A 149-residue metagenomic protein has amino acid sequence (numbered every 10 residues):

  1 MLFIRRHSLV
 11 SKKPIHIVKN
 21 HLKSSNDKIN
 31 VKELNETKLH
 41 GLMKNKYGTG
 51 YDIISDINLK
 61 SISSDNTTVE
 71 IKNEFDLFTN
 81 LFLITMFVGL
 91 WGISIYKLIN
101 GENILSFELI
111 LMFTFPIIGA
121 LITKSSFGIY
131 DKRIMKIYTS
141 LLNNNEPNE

Functional and structural regions predicted by a protein language model:
M1-N20, G119-K132: Terminal, regulation- and interaction-focused segments at domain boundaries
L2, K23-T68, F75: Ser/Thr-rich, low-complexity intrinsically disordered terminal regions
L2, N20, I29, I93-S94 (+1 more regions): Hydrophobic transmembrane signal anchors and adjacent membrane-proximal interface regions, especially in viral
R5-V10, G41-K46, I84-I93: Short charge-dense sequence patches
V10-V31, I134-E146: Amphipathic alpha-helical segments
V18, V69-I71: Short low-polarity hydrophobic stretches
E74-T139: Alpha-helical transmembrane spans
